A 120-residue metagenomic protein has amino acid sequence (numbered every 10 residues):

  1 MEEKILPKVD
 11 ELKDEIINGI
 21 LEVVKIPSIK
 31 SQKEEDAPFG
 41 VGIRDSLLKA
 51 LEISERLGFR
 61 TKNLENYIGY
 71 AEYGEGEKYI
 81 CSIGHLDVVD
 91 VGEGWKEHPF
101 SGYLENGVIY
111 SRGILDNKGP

Functional and structural regions predicted by a protein language model:
E2-G92: N-terminal helical capping/dimerization or prosegment-like subdomains of hydrolases acting on amide or phosphate bonds
Y79-P120: Active-site metal-coordination/substrate-binding segment of hydrolases, especially metallo-dependent peptidases
